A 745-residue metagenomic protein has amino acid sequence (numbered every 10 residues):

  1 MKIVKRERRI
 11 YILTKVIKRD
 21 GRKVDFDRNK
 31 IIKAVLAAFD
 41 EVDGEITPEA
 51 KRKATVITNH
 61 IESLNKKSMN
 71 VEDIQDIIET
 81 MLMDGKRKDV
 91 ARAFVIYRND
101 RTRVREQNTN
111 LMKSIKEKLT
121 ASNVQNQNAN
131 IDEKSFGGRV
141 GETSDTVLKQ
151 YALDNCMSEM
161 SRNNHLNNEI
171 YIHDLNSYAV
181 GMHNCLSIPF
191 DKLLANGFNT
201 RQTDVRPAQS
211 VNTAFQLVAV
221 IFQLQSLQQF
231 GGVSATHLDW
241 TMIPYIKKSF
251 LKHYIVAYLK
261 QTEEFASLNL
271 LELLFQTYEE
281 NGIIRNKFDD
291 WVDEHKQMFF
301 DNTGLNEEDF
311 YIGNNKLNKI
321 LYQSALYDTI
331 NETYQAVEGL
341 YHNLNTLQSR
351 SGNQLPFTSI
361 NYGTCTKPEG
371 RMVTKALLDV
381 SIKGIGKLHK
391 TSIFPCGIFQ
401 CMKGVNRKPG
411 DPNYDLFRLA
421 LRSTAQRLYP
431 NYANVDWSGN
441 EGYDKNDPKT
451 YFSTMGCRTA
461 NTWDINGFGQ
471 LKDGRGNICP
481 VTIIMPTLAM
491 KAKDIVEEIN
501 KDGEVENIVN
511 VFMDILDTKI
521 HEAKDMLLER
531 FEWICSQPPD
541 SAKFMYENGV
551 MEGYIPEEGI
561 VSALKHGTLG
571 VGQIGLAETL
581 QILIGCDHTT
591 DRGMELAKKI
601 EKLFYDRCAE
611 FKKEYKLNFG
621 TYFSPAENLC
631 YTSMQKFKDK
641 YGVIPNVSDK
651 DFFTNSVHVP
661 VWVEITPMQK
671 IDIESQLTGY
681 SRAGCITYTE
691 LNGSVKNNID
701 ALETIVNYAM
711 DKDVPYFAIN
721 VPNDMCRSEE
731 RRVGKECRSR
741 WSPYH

Functional and structural regions predicted by a protein language model:
K2-K118: Charged, amphipathic alpha-helical regulatory modules used for macromolecular assembly or allosteric control
D25-F26, H566-G570: Short, conserved micro-motifs enriched in small and acidic residues
V35, M242, T579-L580: Buried hydrophobic packing segments
I57-S63, T358-S359, E578-I582, C685-L691: Short, hydrophobic beta-strand segments
R103-V104, L111-K565, C586, T590-S739: Conserved catalytic cores of very large enzyme subunits
L569-I582, K602: Contiguous, well-ordered alpha-helical segments that form the cores/surfaces of helical PPI scaffolds
